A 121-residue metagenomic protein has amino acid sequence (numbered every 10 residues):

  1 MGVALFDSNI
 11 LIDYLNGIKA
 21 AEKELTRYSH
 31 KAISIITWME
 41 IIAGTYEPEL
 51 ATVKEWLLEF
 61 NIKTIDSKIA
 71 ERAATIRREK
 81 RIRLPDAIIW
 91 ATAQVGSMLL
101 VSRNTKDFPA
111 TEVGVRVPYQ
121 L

Functional and structural regions predicted by a protein language model:
G2-A4, A20-L84, I88-L99, P109-G114 (+1 more regions): PIN-domain endoribonuclease scaffold, especially VapC-family toxins
A4-D13: Asp-based phosphoryl-transfer active-site loop
R103: Conserved acidic donor-binding loop of glycosyltransferase catalytic domains
K106: Flexible glycine-rich beta->alpha loop in the catalytic core of nucleotide-sugar glycosyltransferases
